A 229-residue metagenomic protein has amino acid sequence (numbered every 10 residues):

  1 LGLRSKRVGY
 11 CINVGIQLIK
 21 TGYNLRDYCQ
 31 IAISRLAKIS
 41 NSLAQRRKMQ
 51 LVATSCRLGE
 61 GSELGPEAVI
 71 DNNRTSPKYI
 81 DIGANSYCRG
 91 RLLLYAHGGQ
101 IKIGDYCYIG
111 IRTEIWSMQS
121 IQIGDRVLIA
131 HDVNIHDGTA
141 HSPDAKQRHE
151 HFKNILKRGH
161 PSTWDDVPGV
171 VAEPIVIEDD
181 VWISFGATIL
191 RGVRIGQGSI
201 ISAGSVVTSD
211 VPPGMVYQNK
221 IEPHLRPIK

Functional and structural regions predicted by a protein language model:
L1-P143, E150-I155, H160-T163, V167-D180 (+4 more regions): Domain-scale signature associated with acetyltransferase and cell-envelope carbohydrate enzymes
V133, V193, S205: Short beta-to-alpha loop/turn elements within the nucleotide-binding domains of ABC transporters
S184, L190, S202, V207-T208: Short hydrophobic beta-strand segments in globular cytosolic domains
R194, S209-D210: Conserved functional loop/turn residues at catalytic and ligand-binding sites
Q218-N219: Catalytic binding pocket for nucleotide-activated donors in carbohydrate/polymer assembly enzymes
